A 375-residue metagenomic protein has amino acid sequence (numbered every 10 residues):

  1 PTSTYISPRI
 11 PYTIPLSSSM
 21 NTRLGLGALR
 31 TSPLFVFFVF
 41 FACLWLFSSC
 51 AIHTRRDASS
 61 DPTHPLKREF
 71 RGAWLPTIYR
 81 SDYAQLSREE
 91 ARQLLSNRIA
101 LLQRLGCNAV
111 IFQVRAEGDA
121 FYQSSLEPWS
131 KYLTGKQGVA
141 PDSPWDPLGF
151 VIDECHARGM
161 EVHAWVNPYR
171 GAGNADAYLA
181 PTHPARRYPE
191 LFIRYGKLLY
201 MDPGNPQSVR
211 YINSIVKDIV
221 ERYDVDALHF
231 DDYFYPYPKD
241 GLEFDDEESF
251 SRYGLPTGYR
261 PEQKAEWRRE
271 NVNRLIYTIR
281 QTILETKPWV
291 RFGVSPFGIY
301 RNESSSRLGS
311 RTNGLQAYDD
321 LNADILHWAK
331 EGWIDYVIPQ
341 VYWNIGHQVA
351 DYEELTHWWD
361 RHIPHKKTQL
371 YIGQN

Functional and structural regions predicted by a protein language model:
R68-F70, W74-P76, R80-Q93, L148 (+4 more regions): Active-site-adjacent "subsite" loops/lids of carbohydrate-active enzymes
Y79-E89, S130-W145, Y195-R210, Y259-V272 (+2 more regions): The substrate-binding groove and active-site-proximal loops of carbohydrate-active enzymes, especially glycoside
Q93-D119, R222-D226, H327, E331-I334: Catalytic domains of carbohydrate-active enzymes, especially glycoside hydrolases
L105-S143: Aromatic-lined carbohydrate-binding/catalytic grooves of carbohydrate-active enzymes
A120-G135, R170-G196, D232-G258, S305-L315: Aromatic- and acidic-residue-enriched segments that line the glycan-binding/catalytic groove of carbohydrate-active
E161-G173, H229-D232, E266-A317, T368-N375: Aromatic-lined carbohydrate-recognition surfaces of secreted/lumenal glycan-active proteins
R291-I338, W343-L355: Substrate-binding cleft/loops of secretory-pathway carbohydrate-active enzymes
